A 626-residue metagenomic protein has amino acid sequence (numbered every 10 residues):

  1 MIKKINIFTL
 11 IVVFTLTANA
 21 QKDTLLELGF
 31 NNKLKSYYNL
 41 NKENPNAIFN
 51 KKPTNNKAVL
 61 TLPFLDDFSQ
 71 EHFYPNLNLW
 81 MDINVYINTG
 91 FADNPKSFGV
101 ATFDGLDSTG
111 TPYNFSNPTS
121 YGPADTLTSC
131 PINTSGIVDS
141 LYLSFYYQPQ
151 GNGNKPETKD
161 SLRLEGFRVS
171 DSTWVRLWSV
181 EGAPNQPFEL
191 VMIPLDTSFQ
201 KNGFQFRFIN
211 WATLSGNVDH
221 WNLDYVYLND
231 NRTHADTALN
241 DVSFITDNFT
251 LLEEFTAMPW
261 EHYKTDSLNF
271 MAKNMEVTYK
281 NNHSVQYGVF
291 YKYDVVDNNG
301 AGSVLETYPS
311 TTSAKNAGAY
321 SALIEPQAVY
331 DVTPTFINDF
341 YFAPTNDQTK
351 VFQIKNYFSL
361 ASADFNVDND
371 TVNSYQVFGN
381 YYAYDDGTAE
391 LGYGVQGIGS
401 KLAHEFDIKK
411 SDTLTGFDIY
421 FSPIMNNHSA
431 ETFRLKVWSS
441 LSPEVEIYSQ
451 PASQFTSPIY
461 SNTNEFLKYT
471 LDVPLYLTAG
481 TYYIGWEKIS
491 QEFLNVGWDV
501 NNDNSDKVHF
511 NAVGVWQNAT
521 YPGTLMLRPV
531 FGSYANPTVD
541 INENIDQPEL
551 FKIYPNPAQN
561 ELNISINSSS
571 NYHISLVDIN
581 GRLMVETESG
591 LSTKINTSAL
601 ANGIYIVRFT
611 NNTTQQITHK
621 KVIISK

Functional and structural regions predicted by a protein language model:
K22-D93, R232-F255, D266, D368-T371 (+1 more regions): Extracellular carbohydrate-recognition regions
D82-I137, N222, A389-Y393: Surface-exposed, low-complexity/disordered Ser/Thr/Gly/Pro/Asn-rich loops and linkers
N117-V138, E189-V191, Q396-I408, L467: Short beta-strands within extracellular/lumenal beta-sheet-rich domains
Y121-P123, T213-D230: Extracellular carbohydrate recognition
N222-Y225, A479-T481, W486-P537: Short, surface-exposed beta-strand/loop patches at domain edges that form aromatic-rich interfacial subsites
H234-N248, F378-D407, L525-Y554, S569: Residue-level detector of functionally pivotal "anchor" positions at catalytic/ligand-binding pockets or at interdomain
S429-D506: Aromatic- and Gly/Pro-enriched, solvent-exposed loop/edge beta-strand patches characteristic of beta-rich domains
F433-S439, I545-Y554, A558-K626: C-terminal outer-membrane/trafficking sorting elements
